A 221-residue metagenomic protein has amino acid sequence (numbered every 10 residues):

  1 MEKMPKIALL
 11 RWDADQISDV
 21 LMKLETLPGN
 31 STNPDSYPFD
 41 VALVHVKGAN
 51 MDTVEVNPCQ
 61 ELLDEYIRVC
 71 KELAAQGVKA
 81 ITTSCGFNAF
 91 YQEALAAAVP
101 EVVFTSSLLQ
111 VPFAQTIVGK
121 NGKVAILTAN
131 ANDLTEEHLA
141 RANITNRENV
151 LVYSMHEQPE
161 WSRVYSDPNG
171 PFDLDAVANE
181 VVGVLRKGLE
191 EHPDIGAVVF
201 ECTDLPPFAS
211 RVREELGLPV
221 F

Functional and structural regions predicted by a protein language model:
M1-E61, N130-D133, L139-F172: N-terminal glycine-rich anion-binding loop in soluble enzyme alpha/beta folds
D13-Q16, A80-Q92, S107-Q110, A129-D133 (+1 more regions): Gly/Ser/Thr-rich loops at beta-strand to alpha-helix junctions that form or flank small-molecule/cofactor-binding
E55-E72, A176-V184: Glycine-rich, highly charged phosphate/nucleotide-binding loops
Q60, D64-V69, F87-A94, A98: N-terminal active-site wall of soluble small-molecule enzyme domains
K71-G77, Q115, L189-E191: Non-catalytic positions within long, well-ordered alpha-helices that form the structural scaffold/packing of enzyme
A94-V118, R213-F221: Short, acidic/small-residue loops that bind anionic groups at enzyme active sites
S107-H138: Hydrophobic, well-structured mid-protein blocks that either form specific transmembrane helices
A176-S210: Charge-patterned, long linear interaction tracts outside catalytic cores
